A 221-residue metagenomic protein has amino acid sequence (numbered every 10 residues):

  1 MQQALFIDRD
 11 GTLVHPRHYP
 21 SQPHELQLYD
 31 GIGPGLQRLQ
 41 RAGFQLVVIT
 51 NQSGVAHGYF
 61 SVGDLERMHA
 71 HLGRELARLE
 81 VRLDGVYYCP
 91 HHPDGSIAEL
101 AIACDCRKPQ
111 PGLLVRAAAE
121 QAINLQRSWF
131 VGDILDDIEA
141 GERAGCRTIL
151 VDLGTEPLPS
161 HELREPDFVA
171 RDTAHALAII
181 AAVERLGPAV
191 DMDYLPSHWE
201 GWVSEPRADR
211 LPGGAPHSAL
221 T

Functional and structural regions predicted by a protein language model:
M1-Q45: Active-site neighborhood of HAD-like aspartate-dependent phosphohydrolases
Q3, G63-G85, P93-F130, I134-T221: Asp-based, Mg2+/Mn2+-dependent phosphohydrolase catalytic module
I7-R9, T50, G132-D133: Active-site flanking residues adjacent to catalytic metal/cofactor-binding acidic residues
R9-D10, P90, D152-L153: Short secondary-structure boundary micro-motifs
T12, T50, T148: Ser/Thr-centric signal marking residues that sit in or immediately flank functional binding/regulatory motifs
L13-D30, V55-D64, R78-V81, H91 (+1 more regions): Metal-dependent phosphoesterase signature
P16, N51-Q52, L153: Active-site loop/turn elements of alpha/beta-hydrolase fold enzymes, especially the short glycine-/histidine-rich
I32, L36-E75, L83-H92, G141: Substrate-recognition element of Asp-dependent hydrolases with the DxDx(T/V) motif
